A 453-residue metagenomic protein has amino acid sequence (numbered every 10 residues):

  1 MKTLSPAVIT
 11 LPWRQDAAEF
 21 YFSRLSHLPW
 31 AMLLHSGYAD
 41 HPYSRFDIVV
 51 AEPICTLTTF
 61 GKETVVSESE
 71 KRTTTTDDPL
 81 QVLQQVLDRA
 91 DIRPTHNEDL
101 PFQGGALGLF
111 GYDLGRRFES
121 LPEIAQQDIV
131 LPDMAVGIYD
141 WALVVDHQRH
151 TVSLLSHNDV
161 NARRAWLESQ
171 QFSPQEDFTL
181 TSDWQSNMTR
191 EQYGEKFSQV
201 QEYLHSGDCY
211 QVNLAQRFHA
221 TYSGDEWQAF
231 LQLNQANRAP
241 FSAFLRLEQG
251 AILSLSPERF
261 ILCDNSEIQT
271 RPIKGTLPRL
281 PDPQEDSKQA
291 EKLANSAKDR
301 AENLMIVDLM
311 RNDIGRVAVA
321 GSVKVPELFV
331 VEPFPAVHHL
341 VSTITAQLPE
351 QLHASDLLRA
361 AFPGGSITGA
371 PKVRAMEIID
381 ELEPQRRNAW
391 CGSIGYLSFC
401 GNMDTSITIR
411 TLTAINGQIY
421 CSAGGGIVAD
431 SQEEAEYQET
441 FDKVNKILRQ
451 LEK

Functional and structural regions predicted by a protein language model:
M1-K453: Extended alpha-helical targeting/anchoring segments, especially N-terminal organellar/secretory targeting helices
